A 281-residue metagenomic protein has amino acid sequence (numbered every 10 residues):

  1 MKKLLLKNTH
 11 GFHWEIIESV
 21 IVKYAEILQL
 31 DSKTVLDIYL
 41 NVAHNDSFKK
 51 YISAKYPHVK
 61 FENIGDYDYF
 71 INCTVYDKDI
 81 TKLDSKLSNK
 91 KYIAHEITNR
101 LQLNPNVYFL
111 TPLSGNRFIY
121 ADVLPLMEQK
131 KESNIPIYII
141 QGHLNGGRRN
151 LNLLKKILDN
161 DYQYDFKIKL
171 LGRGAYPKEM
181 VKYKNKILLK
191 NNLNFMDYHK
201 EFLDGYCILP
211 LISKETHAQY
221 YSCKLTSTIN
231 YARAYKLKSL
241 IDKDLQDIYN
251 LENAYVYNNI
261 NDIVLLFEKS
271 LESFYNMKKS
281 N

Functional and structural regions predicted by a protein language model:
M1-G11, I139-G142, P210-S213: Nucleotide-activated donor-dependent transferases that construct or modify glycoconjugates
K3-K7, E18, V22, E26 (+1 more regions): Extended catalytic core of nucleotide-activated donor transferases of GT-like folds
F12-L28, F48, L154-I157, T228: Short amphipathic alpha-helix
H13-I17, L126-M196: Conserved catalytic-core segment of nucleotide-activated headgroup transferases in glycan assembly
G65, N194-C207, A234: Short acidic alpha-helix that forms the nucleotide-activated donor recognition element in Leloir-type transferases
V75-K155: Catalytic core of nucleotide-activated saccharide and alditol-phosphate transferases
L209-N230, A234, D242-Y249: Nucleotide-sugar-dependent
Q246-K269: Change "using UDP/GDP/dTDP sugars" to "using nucleotide sugars
